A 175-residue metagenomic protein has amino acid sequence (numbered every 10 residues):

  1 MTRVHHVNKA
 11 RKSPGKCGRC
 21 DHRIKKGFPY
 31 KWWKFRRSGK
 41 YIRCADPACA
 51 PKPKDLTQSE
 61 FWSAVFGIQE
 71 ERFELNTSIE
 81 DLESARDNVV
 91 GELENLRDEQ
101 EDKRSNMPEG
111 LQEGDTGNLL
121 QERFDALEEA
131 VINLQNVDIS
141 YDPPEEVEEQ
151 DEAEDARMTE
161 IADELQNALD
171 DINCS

Functional and structural regions predicted by a protein language model:
T2-P14, F35-S38: Short, flexible, mixed-charge glycine/proline-rich loop motifs that serve as phosphate/nucleic-acid-contacting
K16, K26-G27, G114: Glycine-centered loop/turn motifs
C17-C20, C44-D46: Short cysteine-rich clusters marking metal-coordination/redox-active sites
D21-K25, A48-P53: Cys/His-rich microdomains that often coordinate metals
K26-W32, P53-E60: Short Cys/His-rich "knuckle" micro-motifs
K31-K52: Cysteine-rich micro-motifs
S59-S175: Long, low-complexity or tandemly repetitive, helically biased scaffold regions used for multimeric assembly/adhesion
